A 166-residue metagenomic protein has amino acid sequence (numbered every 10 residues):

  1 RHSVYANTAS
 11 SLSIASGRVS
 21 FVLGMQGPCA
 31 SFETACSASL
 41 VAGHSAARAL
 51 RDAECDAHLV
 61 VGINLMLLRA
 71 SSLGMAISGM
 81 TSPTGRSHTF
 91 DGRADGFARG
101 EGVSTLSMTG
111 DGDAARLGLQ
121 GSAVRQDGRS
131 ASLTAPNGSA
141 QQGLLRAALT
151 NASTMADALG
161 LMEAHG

Functional and structural regions predicted by a protein language model:
R1-G166: Condensing-enzyme catalytic core of the thiolase-fold
